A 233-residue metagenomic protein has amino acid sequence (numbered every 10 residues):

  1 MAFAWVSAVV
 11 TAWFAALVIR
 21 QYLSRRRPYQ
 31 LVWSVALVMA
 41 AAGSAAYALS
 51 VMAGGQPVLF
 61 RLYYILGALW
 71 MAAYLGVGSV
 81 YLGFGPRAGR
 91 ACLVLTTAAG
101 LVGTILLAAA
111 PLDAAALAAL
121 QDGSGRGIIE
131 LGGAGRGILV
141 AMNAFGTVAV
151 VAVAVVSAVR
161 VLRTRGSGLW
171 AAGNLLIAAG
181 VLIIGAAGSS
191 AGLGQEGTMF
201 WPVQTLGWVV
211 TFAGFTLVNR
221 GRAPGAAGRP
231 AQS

Functional and structural regions predicted by a protein language model:
M1-S7, I105, A109-V153: Extracellular-loop-to-transmembrane junctions of the mid-late helices
M1-V10, L59-W70: Structural signature of hydrophobic alpha-helical transmembrane segments
V6-L17, Y29-S50, L175-A191: Hydrophobic alpha-helical transmembrane segments of multi-pass membrane proteins
F14-I19, Y74-V80, G137-G166: Alpha-helical transmembrane segments in multipass membrane proteins, preferentially the mid-helix core
R20-W33, V80-C92, V161-W170: Membrane-interface helix-boundary motifs at transmembrane edges
P28, A42-Y63, G188-V203: Helix-loop junctions on the outward
V80-S124, P230-S233: The cytoplasmic-loop to transmembrane-helix boundary for the fourth helix
A152-R160, L169-S233: C-terminal transmembrane-bundle signature of multipass membrane proteins, characterized by strong activation on
